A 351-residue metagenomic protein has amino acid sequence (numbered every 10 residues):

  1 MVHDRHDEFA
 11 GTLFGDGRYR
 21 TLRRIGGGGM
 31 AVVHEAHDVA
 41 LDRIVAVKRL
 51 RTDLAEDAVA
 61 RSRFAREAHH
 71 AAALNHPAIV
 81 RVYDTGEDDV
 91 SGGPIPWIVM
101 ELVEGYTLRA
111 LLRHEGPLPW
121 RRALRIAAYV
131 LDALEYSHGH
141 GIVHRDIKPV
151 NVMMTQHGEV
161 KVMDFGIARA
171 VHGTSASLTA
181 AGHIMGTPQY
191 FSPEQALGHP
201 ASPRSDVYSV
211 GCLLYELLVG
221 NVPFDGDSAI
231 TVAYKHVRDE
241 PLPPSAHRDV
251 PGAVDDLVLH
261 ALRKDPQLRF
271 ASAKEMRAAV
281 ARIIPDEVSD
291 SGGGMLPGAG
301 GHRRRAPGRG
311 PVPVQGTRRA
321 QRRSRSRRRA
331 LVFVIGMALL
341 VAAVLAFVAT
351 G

Functional and structural regions predicted by a protein language model:
M1, H302-G351: C-terminal or otherwise distal, non-catalytic regulatory regions appended to signaling enzyme catalytic cores
M1-L296: Eukaryotic protein kinase
F14, D89, V210, M295-P297 (+3 more regions): Polar low-complexity intrinsically disordered regions enriched in Ser/Thr and small residues
